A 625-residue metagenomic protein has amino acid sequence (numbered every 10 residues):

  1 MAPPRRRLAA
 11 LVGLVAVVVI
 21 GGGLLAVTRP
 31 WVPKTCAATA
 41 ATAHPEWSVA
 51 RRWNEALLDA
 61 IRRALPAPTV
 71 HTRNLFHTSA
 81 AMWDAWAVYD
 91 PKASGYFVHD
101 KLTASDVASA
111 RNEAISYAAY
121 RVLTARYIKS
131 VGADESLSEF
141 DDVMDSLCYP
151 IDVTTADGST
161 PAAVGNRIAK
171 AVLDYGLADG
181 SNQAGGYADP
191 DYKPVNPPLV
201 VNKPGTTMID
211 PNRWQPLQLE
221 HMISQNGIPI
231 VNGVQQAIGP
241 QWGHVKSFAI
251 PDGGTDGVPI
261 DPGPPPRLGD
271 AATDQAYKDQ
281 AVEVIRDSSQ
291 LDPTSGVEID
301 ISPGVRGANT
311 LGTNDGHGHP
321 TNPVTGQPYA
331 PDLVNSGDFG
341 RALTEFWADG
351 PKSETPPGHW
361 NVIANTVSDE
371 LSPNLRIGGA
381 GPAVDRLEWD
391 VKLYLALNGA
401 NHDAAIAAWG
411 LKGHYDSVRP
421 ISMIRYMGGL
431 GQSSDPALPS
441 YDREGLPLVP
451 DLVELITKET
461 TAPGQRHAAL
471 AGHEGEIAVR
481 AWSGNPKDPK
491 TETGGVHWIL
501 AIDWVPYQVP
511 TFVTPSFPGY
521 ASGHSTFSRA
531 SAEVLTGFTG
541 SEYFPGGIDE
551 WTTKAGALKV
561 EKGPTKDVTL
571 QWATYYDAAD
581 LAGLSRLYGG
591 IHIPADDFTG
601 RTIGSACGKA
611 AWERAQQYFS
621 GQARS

Functional and structural regions predicted by a protein language model:
A2-R29: Secretory targeting and sorting signals
P30-S625: Acidic/polar surface patches and capping/hinge elements
